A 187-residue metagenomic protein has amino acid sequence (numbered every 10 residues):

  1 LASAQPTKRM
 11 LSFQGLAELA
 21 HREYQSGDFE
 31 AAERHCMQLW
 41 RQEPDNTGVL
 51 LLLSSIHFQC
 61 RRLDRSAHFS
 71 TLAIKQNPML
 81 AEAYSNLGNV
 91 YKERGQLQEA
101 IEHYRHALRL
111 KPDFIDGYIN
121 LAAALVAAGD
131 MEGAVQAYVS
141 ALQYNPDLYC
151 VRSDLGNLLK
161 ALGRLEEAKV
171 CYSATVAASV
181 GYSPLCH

Functional and structural regions predicted by a protein language model:
A2-G15: TPR-adjacent "capping" and linker segments in tetratricopeptide-repeat scaffold/adaptor proteins
A17, H21-Q25, G48-Q59, S70 (+5 more regions): Conserved alpha-helical positions within TPR/SEL1-like repeat arrays
A20, A32-L39, V49: Short hydrophobic motif
Q25-R34, Q59-L72, E93-H106, D116 (+2 more regions): Structural signature of tandem alpha-helical TPR/SEL1-like repeats, specifically the intra-repeat loop/turn
D45, M79, D113, D147 (+1 more regions): Short coil loop/turn residues that delineate tetratricopeptide repeat
L110, A123, A161, A174 (+1 more regions): Catalytic cores of glycan-processing enzymes that make or break glycosidic bonds
